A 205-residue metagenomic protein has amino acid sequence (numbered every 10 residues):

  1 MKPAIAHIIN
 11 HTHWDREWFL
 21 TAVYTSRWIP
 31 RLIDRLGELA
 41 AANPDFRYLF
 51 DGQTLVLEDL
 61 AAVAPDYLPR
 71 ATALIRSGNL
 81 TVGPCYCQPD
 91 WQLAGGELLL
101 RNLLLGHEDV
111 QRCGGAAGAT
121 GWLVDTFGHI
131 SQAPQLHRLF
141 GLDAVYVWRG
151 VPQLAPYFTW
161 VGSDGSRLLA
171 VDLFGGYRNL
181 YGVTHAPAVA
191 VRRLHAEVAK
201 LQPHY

Functional and structural regions predicted by a protein language model:
M1-Y205: Catalytic-domain carbohydrate-binding cleft regions of carbohydrate-active enzymes
